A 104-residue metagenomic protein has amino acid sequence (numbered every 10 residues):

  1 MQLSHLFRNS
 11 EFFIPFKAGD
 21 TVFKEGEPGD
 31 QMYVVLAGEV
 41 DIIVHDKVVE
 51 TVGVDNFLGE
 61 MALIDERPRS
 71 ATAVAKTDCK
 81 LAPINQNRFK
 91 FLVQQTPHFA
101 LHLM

Functional and structural regions predicted by a protein language model:
M1-M104: Cytosolic regulatory regions built on CNB/CRP/Popeye-like sensor folds
